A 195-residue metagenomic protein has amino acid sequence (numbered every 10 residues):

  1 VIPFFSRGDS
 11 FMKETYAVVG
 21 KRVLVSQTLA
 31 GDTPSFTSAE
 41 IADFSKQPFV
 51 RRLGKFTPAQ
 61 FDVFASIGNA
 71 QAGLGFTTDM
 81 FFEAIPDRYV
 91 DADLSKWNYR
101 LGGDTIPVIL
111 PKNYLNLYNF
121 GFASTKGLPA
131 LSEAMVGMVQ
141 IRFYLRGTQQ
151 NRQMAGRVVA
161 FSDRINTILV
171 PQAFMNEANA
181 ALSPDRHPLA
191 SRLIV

Functional and structural regions predicted by a protein language model:
V1-R22: Alpha-helical transmembrane segments
E14-Y16, N98-R100, D185: Short secondary-structure boundary/capping segments
V23-D43: Short extracytoplasmic
I41-F56: Short acidic amphipathic segments
F56-D62, S66-N116: The feature marks short, hydrophobic/small-residue-biased sequence motifs that occur predominantly
F61-A65, I106-V195: Basic-flanked hydrophobic alpha-helices used for secretion and membrane insertion
